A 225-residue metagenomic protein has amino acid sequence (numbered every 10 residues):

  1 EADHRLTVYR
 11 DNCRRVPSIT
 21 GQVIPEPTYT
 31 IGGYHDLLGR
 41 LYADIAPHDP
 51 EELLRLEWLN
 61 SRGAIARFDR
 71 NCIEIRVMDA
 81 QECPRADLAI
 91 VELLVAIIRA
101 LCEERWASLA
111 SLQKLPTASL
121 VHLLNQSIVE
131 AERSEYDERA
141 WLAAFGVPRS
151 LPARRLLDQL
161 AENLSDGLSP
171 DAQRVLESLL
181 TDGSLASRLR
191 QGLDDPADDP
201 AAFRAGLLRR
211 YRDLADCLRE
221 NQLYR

Functional and structural regions predicted by a protein language model:
A2-R225: C-terminal accessory/tail domains of diverse enzymes
